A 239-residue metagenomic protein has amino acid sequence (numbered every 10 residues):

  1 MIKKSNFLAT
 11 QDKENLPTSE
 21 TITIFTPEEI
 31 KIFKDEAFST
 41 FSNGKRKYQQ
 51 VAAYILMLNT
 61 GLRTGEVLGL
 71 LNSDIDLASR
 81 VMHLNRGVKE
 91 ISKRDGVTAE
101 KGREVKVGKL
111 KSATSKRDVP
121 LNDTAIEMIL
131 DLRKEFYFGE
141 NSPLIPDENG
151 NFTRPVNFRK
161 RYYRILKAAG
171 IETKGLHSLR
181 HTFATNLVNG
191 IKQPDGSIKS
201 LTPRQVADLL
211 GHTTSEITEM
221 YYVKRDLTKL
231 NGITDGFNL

Functional and structural regions predicted by a protein language model:
I2-T64, L68, A78, I198: Basic, Lys/Arg- and aromatic-enriched nucleic-acid-binding interface segment
S19, K47-Q50, A78, S115 (+3 more regions): Exposed loop/turn and edge beta-strand positions of beta-sandwich/beta-sheet ligand-binding modules
I30-K31, P120-E172: Active-site/catalytic core of tyrosine-dependent DNA strand-transfer enzymes
Y48-V51, N151, P155, E172-I191: Short basic/aromatic active-site micro-motif
A52-I55, N59-L62, E66, R161-R164 (+3 more regions): C-terminal catalytic core of tyrosine-transesterase DNA break-rejoin enzymes
G69-K134: Conserved tyrosine-mediated DNA breakage-rejoining catalytic core shared by Y-recombinases
R80-N85, G175, N186, R204-R225 (+1 more regions): Short functional hotspots where side chains directly engage DNA or cofactors
R94-A99, I198-K199, M220-L239: DNA/chromatin major-groove-contacting recognition/catalytic segments
